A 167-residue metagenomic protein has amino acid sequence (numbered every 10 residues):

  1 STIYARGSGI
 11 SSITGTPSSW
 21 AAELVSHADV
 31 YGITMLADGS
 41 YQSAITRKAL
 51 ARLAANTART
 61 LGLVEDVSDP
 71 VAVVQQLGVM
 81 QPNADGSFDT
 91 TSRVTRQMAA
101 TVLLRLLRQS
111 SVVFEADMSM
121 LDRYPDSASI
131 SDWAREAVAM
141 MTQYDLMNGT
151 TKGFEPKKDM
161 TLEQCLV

Functional and structural regions predicted by a protein language model:
T2-R135, M147-L162: Feature responds to low-complexity, polar/acidic, surface-exposed segments characteristic of secreted/exported proteins
V138: Catalytic cores of secreted/periplasmic or lumenal enzymes
C165-V167: Short, structured beta-strand segments at or near domain termini in extracellular proteins/domains
